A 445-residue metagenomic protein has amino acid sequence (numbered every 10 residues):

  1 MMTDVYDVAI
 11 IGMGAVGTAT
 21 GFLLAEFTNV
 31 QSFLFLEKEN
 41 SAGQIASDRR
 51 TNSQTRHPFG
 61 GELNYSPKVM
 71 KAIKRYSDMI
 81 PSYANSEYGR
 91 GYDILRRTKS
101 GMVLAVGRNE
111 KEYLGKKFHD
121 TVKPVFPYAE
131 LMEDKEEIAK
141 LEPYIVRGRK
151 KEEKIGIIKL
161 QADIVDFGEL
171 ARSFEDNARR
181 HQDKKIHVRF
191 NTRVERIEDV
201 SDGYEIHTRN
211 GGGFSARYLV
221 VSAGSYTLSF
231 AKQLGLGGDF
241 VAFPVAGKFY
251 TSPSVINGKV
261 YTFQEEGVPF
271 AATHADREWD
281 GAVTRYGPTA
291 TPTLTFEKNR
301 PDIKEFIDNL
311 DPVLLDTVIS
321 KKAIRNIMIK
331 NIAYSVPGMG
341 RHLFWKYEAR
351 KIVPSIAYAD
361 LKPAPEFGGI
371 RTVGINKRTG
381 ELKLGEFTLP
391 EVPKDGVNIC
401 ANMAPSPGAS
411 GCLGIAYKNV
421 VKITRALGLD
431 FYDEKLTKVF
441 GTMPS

Functional and structural regions predicted by a protein language model:
Y6-L34: N-terminal Rossmann-like FAD-binding beta1-loop-alpha1 element of flavoenzymes
V16, S41, Y226: Conserved Rossmann-like nucleotide-cofactor binding loop
A19, I197, D202, G211-I303: Flavin-dependent oxidoreductases
E26-R49: Glycine-rich FAD pyrophosphate-binding loop
S53-L141, V283, T295, P301-E305: Dinucleotide-binding Rossmann-like beta1-alpha1 core, especially the glycine-rich loop that anchors the ADP
A105-D183, H187-R189, I197-D199, D308-A323: Flavin (FAD/FMN) cofactor-binding and adjacent substrate-gating region of FAD-dependent oxidoreductase domains
L310-F431: C-terminal catalytic lobe of FAD-dependent flavoproteins
A426-S445: Active-site-proximal substrate-binding core of FAD-dependent oxidoreductases
